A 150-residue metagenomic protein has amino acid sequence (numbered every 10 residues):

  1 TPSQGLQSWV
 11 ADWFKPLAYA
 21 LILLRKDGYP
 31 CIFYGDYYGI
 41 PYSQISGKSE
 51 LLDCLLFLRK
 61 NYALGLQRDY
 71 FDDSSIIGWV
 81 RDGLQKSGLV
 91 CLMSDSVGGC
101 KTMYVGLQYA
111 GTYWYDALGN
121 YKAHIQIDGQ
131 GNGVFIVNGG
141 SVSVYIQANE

Functional and structural regions predicted by a protein language model:
T1-E150: Carbohydrate-interacting/catalytic domains
